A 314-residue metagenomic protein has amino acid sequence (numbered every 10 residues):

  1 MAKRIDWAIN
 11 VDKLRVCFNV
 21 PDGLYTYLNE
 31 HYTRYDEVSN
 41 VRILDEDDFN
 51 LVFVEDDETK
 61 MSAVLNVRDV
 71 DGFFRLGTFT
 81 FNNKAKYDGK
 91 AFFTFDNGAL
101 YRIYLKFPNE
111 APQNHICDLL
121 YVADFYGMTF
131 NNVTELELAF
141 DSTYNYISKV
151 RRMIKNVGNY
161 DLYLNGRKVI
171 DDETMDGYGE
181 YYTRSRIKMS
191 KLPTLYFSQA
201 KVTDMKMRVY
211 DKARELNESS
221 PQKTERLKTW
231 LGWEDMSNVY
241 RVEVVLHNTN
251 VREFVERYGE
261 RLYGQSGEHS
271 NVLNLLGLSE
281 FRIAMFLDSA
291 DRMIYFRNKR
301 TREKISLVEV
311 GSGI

Functional and structural regions predicted by a protein language model:
M1-G313: Structured, helix-rich domain cores that form ligand/interaction pockets
